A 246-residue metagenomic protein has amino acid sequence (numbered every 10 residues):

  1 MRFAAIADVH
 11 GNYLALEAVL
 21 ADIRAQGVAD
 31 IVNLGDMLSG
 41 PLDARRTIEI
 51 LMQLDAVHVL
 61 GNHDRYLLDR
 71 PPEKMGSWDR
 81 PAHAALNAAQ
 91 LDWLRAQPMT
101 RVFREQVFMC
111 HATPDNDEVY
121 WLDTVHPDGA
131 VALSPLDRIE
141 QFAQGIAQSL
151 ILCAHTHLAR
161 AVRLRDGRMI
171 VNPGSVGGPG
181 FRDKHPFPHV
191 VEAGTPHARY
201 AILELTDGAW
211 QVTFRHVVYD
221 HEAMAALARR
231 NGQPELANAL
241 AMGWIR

Functional and structural regions predicted by a protein language model:
M1-A4, V102-F108, R165-R168, A209-W210: Beta-strand-turn-beta hairpins that frame and shape the catalytic cleft of phosphate-ester-processing enzymes
M1-A56: N-terminal active-site segment of His-dependent metallophosphoesterases
I6-A7, I31-G35, G40, V57-N62 (+3 more regions): Active-site neighborhood of phospho(di)ester-bond hydrolases with catalytic His/Asp-centered motifs
H10-A15, S39-L42, D64-D69, V102 (+3 more regions): Active-site environment of divalent metal-dependent phosphoester hydrolases
I23-V28, F103, Q144-A147, I202 (+1 more regions): Glycine-rich phosphate-binding loop signature in dinucleotide/nucleotide-binding domains
T47-M109, D115-A147: Active-site neighborhood of divalent metal-dependent phosphoester bond hydrolases
L133-L164, R168-P173, D183: Anionic-ligand binding region
R163-R246: Acidic, His/Gly-rich catalytic cores of divalent-metal-dependent hydrolytic chemistry
